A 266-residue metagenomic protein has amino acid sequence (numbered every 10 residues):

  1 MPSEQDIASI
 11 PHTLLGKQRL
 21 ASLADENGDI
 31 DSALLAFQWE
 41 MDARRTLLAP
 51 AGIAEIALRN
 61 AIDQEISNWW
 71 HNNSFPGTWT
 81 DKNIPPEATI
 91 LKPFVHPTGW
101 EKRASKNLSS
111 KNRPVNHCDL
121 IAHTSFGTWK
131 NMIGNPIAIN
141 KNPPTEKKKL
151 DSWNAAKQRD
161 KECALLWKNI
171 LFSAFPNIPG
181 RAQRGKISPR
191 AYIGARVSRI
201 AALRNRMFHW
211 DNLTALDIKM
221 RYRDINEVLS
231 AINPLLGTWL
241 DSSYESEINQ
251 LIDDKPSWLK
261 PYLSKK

Functional and structural regions predicted by a protein language model:
M1-L203, F208-I218, R223-K266: Amphipathic alpha-helical interface elements
